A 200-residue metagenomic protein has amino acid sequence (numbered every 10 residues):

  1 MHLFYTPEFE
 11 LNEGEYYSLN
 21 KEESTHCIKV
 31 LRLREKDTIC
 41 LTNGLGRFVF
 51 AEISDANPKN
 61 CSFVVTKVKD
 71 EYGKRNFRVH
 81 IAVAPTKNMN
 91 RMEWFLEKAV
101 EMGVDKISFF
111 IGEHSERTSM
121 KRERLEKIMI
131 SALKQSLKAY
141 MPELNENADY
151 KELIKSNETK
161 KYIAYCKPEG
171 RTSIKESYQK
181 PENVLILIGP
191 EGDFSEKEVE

Functional and structural regions predicted by a protein language model:
M1-D70: N-terminal positively charged helical leader segments and presequences
E13-E15, E35-D37, R47-V49, K59-C61 (+5 more regions): A generic structural signal for short beta-strands and their flanking turns/coil linkers
C27, R91-F95, E198: Hydrophobic side chains in well-ordered alpha-helices
L33, E97-V100, S177-K180, E200: Short, solvent-exposed amphipathic alpha-helical segments in soluble enzyme and RNA/protein-processing domains
Y72-I163: RNA substrate-binding interface of SAM-dependent RNA methyltransferases
L153-N157, S173-Q179: Short amphipathic alpha-helix with an adjacent loop that forms part of the alpha/beta core around
A164-R171: Classical nucleotidyltransferase
Y178-E200: A glycine-rich beta-strand to alpha-helix segment that forms a phosphate/ribose-binding loop at ligand/cofactor sites
